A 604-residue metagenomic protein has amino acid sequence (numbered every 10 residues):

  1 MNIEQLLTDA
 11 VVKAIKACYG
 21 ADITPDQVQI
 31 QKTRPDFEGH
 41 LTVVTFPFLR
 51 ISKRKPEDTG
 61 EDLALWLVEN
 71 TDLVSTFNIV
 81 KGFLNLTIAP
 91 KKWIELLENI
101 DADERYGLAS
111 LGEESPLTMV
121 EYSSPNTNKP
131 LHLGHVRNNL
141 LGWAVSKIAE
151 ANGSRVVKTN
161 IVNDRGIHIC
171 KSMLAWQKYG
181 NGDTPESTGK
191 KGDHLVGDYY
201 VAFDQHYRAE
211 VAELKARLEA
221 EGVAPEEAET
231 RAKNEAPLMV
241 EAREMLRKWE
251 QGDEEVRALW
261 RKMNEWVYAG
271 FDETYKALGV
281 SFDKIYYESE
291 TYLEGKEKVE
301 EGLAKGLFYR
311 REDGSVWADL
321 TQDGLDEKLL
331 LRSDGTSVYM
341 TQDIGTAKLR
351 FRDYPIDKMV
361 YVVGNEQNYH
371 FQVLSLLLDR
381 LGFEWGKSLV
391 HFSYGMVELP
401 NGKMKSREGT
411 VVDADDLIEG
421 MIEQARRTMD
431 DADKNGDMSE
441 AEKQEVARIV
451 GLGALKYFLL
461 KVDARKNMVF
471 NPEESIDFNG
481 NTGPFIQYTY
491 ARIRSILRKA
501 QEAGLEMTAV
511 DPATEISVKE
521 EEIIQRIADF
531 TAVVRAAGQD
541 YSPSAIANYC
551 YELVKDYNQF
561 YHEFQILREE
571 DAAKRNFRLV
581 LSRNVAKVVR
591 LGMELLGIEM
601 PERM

Functional and structural regions predicted by a protein language model:
M1-I94, R105, G112-M604: Non-catalytic interaction-recognition regions
E95-I100: Short, charged, solvent-exposed linker or helix-capping segments at domain edges/interfaces that act as flexible hinges
